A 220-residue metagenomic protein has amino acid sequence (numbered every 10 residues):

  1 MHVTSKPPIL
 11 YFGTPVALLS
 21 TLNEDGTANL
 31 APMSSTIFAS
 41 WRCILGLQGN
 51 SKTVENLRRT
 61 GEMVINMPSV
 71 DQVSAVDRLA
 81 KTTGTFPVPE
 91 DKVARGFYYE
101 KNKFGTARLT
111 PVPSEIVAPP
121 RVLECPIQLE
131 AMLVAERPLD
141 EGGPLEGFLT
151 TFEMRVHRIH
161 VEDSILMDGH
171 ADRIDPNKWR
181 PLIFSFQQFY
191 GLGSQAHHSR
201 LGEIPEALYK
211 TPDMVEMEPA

Functional and structural regions predicted by a protein language model:
M1-A220: Basic, polyanion-binding surface patches
